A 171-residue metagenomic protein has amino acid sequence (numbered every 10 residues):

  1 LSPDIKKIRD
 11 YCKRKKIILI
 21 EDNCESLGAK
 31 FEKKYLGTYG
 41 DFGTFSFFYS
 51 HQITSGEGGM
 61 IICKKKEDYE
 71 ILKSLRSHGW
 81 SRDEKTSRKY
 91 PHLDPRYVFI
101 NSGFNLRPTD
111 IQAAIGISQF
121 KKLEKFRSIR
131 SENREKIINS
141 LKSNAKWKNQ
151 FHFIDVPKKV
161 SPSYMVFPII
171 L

Functional and structural regions predicted by a protein language model:
L1-R14, K30, K66-L171: PLP-dependent aminotransferase class I/II
L1-S55, M60-D68: Active-site phosphate-binding strand-loop segment of PLP-dependent enzymes
